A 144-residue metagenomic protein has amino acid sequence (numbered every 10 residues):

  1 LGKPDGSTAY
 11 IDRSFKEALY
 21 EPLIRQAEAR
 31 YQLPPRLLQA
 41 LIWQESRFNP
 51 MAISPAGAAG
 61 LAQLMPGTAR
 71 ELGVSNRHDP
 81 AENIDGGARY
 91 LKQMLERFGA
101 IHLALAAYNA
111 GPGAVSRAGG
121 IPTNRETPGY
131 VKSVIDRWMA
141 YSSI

Functional and structural regions predicted by a protein language model:
G2-I144: Catalytic glycan-binding domains that act on GlcNAc-containing polysaccharides
